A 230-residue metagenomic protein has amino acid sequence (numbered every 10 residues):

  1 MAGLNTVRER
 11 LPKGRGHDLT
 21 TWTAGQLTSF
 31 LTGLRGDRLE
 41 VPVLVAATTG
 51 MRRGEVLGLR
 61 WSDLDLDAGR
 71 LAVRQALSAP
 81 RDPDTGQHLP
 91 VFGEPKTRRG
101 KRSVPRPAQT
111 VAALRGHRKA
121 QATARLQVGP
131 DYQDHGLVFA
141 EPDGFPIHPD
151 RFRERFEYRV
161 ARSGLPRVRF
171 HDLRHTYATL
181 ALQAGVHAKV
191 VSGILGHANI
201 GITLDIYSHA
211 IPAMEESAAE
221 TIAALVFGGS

Functional and structural regions predicted by a protein language model:
M1-A2, G25-L27, L44-L77, R81-P83 (+1 more regions): Short, charged phosphate-coordinating catalytic segments
G3-E9, G14-T21, T32, A68 (+8 more regions): C-terminal secondary-structure termini that scaffold catalytic or DNA-interacting sites
L27, V111-L114: A generic structural signal for short hydrophobic patches within well-formed alpha-helices
T28-V41, T49, V104, A120-P130 (+2 more regions): Short, basic (Lys/Arg/His-rich) helix/loop patches that form interaction surfaces in the mid-to-C-terminal regions
E40, L44, T176-T179, G201 (+2 more regions): A broad detector of short, well-ordered amphipathic alpha-helices that serve as recognition/interaction surfaces
G58-L64, S192-A198, S208: A short, basic/aromatic helix-end/turn motif that makes direct DNA contacts
R115-K119: Arg/Lys-rich amphipathic alpha helix in sigma70-family domain 2
